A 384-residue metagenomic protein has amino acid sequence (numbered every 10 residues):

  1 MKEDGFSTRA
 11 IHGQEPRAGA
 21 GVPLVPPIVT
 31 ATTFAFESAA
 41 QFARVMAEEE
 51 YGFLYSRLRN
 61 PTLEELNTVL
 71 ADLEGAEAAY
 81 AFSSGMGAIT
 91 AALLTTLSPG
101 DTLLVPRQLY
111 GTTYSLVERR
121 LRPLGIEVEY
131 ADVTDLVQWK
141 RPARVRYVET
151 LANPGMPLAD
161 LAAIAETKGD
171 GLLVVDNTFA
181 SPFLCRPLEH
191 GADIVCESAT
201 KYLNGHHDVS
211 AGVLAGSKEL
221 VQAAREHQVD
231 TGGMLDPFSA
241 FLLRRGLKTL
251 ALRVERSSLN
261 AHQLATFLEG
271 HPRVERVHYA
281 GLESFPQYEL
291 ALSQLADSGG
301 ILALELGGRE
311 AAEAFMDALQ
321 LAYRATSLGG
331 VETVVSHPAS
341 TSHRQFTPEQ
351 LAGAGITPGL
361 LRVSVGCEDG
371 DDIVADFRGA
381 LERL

Functional and structural regions predicted by a protein language model:
M1-N60, T68: N-terminal "arm"/small-domain region of PLP-dependent enzymes with the aminotransferase-like
K2, A10-G19, A78-R273: Conserved PLP-enzyme active-site core in the AAT-like
A20, E37-S38, F42-V45, E50 (+5 more regions): Active-site C-terminal subdomain of aminotransferase-like
F36, T134-W139, F285-P286: A short acidic, often aromatic-flanked loop/helix-cap motif at beta-alpha or helix-coil junctions that lines enzyme
S38-G87, T112-R120: Conserved N-terminal alpha-helix of the aminotransferase class I/II PLP-enzyme fold
L94-T95, Y288-L295, E349-G355: Short, flexible, solvent-exposed loop/turn segments with mixed acidic/basic and small polar residues
R119, E127-E129, R144, L161 (+3 more regions): PLP-dependent enzyme catalytic core of the Aspartate aminotransferase-like
